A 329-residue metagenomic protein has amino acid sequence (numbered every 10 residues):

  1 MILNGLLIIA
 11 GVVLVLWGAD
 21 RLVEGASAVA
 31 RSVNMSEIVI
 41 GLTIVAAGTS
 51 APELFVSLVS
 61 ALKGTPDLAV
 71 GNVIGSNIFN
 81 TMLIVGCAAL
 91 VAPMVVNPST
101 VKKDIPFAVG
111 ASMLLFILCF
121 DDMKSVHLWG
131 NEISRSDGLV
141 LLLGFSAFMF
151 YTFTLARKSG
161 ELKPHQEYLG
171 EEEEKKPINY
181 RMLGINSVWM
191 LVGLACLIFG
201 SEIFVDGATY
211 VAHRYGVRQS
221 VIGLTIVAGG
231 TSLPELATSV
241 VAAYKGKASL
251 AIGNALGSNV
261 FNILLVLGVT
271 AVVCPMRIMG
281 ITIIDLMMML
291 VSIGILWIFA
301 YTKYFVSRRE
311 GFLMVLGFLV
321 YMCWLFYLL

Functional and structural regions predicted by a protein language model:
M1-L329: Hydrophobic alpha-helical segments, chiefly the membrane-spanning helices and signal/signal-anchor peptides
